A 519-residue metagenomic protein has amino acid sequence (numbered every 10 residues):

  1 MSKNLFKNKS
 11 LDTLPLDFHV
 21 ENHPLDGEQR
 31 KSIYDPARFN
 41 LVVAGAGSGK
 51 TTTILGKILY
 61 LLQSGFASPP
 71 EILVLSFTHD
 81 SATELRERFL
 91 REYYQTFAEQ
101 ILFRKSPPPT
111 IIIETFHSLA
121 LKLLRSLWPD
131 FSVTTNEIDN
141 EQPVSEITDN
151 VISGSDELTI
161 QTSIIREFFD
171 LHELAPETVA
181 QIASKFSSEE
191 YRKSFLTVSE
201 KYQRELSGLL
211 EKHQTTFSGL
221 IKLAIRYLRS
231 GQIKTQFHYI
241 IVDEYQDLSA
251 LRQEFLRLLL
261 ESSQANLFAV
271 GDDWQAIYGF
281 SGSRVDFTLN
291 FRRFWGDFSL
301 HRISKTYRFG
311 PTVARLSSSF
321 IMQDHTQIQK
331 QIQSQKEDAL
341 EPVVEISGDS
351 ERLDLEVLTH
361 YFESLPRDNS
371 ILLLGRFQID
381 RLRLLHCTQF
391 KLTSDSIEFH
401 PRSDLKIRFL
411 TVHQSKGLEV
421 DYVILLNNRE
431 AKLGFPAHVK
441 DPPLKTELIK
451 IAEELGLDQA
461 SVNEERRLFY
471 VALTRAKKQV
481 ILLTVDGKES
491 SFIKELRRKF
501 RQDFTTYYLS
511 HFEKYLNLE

Functional and structural regions predicted by a protein language model:
S2-D130, T474, L518-E519: P-loop NTPase Walker
K7-K9, T13-V43, L73, I112 (+3 more regions): Conserved helicase NTPase motor core
L16, Q253-V343, D503: Conserved RecA-like helicase ATPase core segment that couples NTP binding/hydrolysis to strand translocation
T51, D297-S299, T306-P401, S461: Helicase P-loop NTPase motor core
A67-P70, Q95-P108, S126-D139, I147-T159 (+5 more regions): Short, polar/flexible loop-turn hinges at active-site or ligand-entry regions and domain interfaces
P107-T110, W128-E200: ATP-hydrolysis module of ASCE/P-loop NTPase motor domains, specifically the Walker B Asp-Glu catalytic pair
I112-S118, T216-A224, L405-Q414, Y422: Conserved two-lobed SF2 helicase motor
R367-S370, S415-D486, E495: Conserved helicase C-terminal RecA-like lobe
